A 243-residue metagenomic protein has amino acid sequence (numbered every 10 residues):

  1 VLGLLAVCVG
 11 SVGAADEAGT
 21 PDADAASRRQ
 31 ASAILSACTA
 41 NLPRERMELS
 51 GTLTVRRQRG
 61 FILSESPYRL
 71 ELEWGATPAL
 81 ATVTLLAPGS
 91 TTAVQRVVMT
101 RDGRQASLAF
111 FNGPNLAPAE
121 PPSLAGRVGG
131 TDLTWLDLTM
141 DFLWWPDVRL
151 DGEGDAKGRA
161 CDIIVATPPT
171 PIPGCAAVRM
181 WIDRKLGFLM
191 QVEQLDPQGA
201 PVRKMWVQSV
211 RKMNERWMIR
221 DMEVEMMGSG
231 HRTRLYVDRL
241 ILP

Functional and structural regions predicted by a protein language model:
V1-G10: Bacterial N-terminal signal peptides
D16-S36, A40-P43, F61, S90 (+3 more regions): Flexible, processing/modification-adjacent segments and terminal tails in exported/periplasmic/extracellular proteins
C38, Y68-E73, V98-R101, V207-K212: Extended lipid/amphipathic-ligand handling interfaces
T39-M47, A76-T77, K212-R216: Edge/loop elements at the starts and ends of beta-strands within beta-rich repeat scaffolds
L42-R57, A81-T82: A short, Trp-centered hydrophobic/proline-enriched beta-strand micro-motif
R46, L70-A76, T82-T84: Solvent-exposed N-terminal domain segments of exported/luminal and surface proteins
W74-L80, D162-T167: Exposed beta-strand-loop-beta-strand "reactive/processing" segments of non-cytosolic proteins
L136, K157-P243: Gly/Pro-enriched, hydrophobic low-complexity segments that function as extracytoplasmic propeptides/linkers
